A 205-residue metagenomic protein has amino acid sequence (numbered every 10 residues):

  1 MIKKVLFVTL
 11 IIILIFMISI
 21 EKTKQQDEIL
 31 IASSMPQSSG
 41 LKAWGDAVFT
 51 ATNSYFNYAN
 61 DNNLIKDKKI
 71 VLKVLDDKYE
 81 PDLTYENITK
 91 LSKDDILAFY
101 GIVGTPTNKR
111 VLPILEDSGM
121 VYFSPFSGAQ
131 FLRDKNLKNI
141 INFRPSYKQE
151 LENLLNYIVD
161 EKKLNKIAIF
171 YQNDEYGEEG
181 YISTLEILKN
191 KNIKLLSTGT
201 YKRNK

Functional and structural regions predicted by a protein language model:
M1-L30, K93: Short, low-complexity disordered leader/linker segments with a strong preference for bacterial N-terminal type II
I20-S33, N62-K69, V159-N165: Immediate post-signal peptide segment of exported/extracytoplasmic ligand-binding proteins
D27-V48, I102-V103, K166-F170: Short beta-strand segments enriched in small/hydrophobic residues
S33, F123-S124, I141: Hydrophobic residues in well-ordered beta-strands that form the structural core
A43-T50, N62-F131, K202-K205: Beta-alpha junction/loop-to-helix N-cap segments that form part of ligand/metal-binding clefts
S118-M120, K135-I140: Ligand-binding "clamshell"
Q130-F131, K138-K205: Extracellular/periplasmic Venus flytrap/periplasmic-binding protein
